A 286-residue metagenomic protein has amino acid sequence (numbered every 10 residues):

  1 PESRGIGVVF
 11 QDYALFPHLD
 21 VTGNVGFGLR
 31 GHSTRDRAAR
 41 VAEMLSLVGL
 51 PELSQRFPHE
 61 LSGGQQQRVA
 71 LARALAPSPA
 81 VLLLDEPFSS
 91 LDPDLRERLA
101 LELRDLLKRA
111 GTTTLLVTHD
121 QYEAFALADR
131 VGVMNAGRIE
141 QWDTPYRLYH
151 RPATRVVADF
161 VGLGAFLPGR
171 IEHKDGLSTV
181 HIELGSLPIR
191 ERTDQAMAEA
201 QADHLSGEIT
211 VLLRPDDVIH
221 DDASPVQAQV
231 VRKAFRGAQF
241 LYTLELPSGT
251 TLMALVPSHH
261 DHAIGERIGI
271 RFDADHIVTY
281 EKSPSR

Functional and structural regions predicted by a protein language model:
G5-G7, Q11-V156: ABC ATPase nucleotide-binding domains
G49, H150-E172, L177-V180, L212 (+1 more regions): C-terminal boundary and immediately downstream tail of ABC-type ATPase nucleotide-binding domains
G64, D221-A223, P247: A short, compositionally biased micro-patch
R130, F166-L167, V226, L252: Structural detector for hydrophobic anchor residues on beta-strands
H150, L177-A234, S258-R286: Glycine/charge-rich catalytic "coupling/switch" loops of P-loop NTPases
S178-T179, F240-Y242: Short aromatic-glycine-enriched beta-strand elements
I182-S186, L244-T251: Short solvent-exposed strand/turn elements
